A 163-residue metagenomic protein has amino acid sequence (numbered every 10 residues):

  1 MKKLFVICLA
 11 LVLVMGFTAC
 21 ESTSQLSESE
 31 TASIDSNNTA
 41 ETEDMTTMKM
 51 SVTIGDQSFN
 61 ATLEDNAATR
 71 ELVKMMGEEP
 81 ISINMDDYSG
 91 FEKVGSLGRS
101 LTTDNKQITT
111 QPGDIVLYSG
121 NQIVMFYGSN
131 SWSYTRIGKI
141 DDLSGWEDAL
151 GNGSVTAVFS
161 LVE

Functional and structural regions predicted by a protein language model:
M1-L4: Positively charged n-region of N-terminal signal peptides that target proteins for export
V6-L13: Sec-dependent N-terminal signal peptides
M15-A19: C-terminal motif of bacterial Sec signal peptides marking the signal peptidase cleavage site
S24-K49: N-terminal, intrinsically disordered, polar/charged segments of Gram-positive cell-envelope systems that serve as
G55-T62: Second-shell loop/turn segments in exported
A68-S119: Mature extracytoplasmic domains of secretory-pathway proteins
Y127-D142: Short, compositionally biased
G138-E163: Well-ordered alpha/beta subsegment
